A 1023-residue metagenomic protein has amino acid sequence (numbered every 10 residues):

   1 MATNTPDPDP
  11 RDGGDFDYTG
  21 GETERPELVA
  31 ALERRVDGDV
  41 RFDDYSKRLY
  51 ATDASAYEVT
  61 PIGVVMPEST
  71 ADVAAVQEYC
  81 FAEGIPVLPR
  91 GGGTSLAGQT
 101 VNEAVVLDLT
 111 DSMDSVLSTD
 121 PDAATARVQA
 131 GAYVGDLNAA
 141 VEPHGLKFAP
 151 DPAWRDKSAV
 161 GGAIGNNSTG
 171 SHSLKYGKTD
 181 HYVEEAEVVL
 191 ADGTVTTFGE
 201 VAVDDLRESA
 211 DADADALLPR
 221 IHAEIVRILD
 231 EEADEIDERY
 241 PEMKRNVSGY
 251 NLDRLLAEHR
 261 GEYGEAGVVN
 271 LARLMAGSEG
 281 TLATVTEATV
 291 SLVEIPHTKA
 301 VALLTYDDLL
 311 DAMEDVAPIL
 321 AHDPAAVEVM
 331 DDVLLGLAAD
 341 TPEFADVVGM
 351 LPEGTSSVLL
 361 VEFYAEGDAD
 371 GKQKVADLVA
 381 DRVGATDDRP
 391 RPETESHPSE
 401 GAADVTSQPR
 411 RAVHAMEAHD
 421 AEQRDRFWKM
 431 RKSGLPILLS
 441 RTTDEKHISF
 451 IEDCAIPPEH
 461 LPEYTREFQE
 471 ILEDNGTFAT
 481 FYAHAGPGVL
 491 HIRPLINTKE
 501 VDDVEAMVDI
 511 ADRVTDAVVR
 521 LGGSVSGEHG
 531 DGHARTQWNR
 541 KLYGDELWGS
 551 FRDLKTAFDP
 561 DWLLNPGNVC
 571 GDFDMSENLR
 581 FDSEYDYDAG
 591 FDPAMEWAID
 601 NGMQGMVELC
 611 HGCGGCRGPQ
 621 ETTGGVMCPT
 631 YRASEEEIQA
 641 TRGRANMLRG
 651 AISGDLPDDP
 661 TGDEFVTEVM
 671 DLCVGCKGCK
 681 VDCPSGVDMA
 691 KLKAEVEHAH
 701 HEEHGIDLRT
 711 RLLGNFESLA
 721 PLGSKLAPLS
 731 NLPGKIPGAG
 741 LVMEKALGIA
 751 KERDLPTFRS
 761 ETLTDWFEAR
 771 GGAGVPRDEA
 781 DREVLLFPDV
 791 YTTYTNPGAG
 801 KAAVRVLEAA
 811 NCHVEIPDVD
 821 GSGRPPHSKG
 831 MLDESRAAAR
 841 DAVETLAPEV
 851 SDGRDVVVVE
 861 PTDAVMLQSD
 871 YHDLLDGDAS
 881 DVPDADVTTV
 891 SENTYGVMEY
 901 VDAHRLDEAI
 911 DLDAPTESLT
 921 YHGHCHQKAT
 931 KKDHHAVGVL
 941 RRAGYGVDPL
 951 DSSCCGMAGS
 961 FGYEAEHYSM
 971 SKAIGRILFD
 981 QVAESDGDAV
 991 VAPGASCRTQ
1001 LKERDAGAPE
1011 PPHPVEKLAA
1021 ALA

Functional and structural regions predicted by a protein language model:
M1-R90, T94-F481, L490-G527, Q537-T622 (+1 more regions): Noncatalytic alpha-helical scaffold of FAD-dependent oxidoreductases
D44-Y45, N102, G354-V358, E422 (+8 more regions): Short Gly/Ser/Thr- and Asp/Glu-enriched loop/turn motifs at secondary-structure junctions
P89-G91, L109, A130, P152 (+32 more regions): Active-site proximal loops enriched in glycine and acidic residues that flank catalytic Cys/His/Asp and coordinate
S115, P121-A126, T298-A302, S449-I451 (+10 more regions): Short beta-alpha connecting loops at secondary-structure transitions that line or flank enzyme active sites
D156, H460, F481-G488, D503-A506 (+14 more regions): Secondary-structure capping and boundary motifs in well-ordered enzyme cores
A418, K432-F481, E505-D509, L609-P657 (+3 more regions): Non-catalytic terminal/interface segments that mediate subunit docking, oligomerization, and allosteric communication
D559, K691, E695-A1023: Iron-sulfur cluster-binding electron-transfer modules in prokaryotic oxidoreductases
D582-C613, R617-A720, R836-A842, T888 (+3 more regions): Ferredoxin-type iron-sulfur electron-transfer modules in oxidoreductases and energy-metabolism complexes
